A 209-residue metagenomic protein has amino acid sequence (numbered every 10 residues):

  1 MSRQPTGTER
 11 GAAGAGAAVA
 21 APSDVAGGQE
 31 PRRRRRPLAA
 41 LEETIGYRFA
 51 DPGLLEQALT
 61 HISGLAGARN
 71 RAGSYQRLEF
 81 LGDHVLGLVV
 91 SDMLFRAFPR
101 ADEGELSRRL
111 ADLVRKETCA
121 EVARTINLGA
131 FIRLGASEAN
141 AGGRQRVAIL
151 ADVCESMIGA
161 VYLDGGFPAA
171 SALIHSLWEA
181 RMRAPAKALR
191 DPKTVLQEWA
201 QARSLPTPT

Functional and structural regions predicted by a protein language model:
M1-T209: Double-stranded RNA-binding/processing signature
